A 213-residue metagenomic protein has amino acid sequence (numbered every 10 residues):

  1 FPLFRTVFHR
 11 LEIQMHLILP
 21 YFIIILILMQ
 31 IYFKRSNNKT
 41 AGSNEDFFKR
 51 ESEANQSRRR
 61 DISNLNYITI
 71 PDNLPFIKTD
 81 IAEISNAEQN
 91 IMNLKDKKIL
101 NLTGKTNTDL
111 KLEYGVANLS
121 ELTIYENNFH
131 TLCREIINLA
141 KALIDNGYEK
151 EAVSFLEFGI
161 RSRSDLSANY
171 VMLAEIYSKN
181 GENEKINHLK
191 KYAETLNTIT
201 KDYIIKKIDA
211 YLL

Functional and structural regions predicted by a protein language model:
H16-T131: N-terminal alpha-helical interaction modules that lie
E135-I136, Y170: TPR repeat positional signature
A168-N169, Y203-I204: TPR alpha-solenoid repeat register
